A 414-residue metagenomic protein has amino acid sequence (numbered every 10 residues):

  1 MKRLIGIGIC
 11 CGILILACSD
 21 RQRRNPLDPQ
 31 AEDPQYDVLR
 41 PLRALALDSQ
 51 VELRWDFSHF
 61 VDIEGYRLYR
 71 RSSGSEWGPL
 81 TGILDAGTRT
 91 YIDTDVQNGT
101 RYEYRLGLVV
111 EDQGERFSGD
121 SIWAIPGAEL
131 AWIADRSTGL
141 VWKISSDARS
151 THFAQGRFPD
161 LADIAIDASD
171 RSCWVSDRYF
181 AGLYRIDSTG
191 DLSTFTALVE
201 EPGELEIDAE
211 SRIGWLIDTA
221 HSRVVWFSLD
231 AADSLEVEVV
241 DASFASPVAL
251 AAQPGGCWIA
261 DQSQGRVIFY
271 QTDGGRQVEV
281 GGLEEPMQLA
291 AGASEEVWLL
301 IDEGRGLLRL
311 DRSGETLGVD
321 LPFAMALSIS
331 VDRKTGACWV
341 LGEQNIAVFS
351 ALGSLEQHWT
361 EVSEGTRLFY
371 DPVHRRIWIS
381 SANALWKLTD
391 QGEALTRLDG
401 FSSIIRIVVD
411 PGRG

Functional and structural regions predicted by a protein language model:
S19-D62, N98, V110-A128: Pro/Thr/Ser/Gly-rich low-complexity, intrinsically disordered linker/stalk tracts
G65-G99, E111-G119: Recognizes extended acidic, P/S/T-rich segments that occur within or adjacent to Ig-like beta-sandwich modules
T81-G82, R149-Q155, G190-A197, D233-D241 (+4 more regions): A short beta-strand motif characteristic of beta-propeller blades
E129, S169-R171, E210-R212, P254-G255 (+4 more regions): Short coil/turn segments that connect the beta-strands within blades of beta-propeller domains
I133-S137, D167, V175-Y179, D208 (+7 more regions): Conserved beta-strand positions in repeat-built beta-propeller and related beta-rich domains
P159-I166, E200-I207, A245-A252, E284-G292 (+3 more regions): Repeated scaffold domains used in trafficking and secretory/extracellular systems, primarily beta-propellers
S380-G414: Blade-level signature of beta-propeller repeat domains, shared across WD40, Kelch, NHL, RCC1 and BNR/Asp-box propellers
